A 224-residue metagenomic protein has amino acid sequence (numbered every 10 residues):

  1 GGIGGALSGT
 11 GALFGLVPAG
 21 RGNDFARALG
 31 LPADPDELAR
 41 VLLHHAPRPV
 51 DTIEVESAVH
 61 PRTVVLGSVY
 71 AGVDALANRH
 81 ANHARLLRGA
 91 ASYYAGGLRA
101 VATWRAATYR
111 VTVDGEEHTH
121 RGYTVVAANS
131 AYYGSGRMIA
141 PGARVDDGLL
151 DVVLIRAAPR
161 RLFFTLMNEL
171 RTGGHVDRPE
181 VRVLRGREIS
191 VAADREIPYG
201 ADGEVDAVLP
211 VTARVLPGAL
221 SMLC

Functional and structural regions predicted by a protein language model:
G1-I3: Conserved phosphate/oxyanion-binding catalytic-loop motifs
G5-Y123: Catalytic core of DAGKc-family lipid kinases
S8-G9, N82-A84, P141-R144, N168-T172: Short, solvent-exposed amphipathic alpha-helical segments in soluble enzyme and RNA/protein-processing domains
I53, A77, V125, V152 (+2 more regions): A residue-level signal for conserved active-site and pocket-lining positions in enzyme catalytic cores
Y70, D74, V126-P141, V205: Glycine-rich phosphate/pyrophosphate-binding beta-alpha loops
D74-A77, T119-R121, Y133-G136, R160-F163: Short acidic/glycine-rich loop or secondary-structure boundary segments that cap or lie
A84-Y94, Y133-G136, P141-L162: Gly/Ser/Thr-rich active-site loops/lids in small-molecule metabolic enzymes that frequently grip phosphoryl groups
V113-D114, T119, R144, L154-C224: ATP/nucleoside-binding phosphotransfer catalytic cores, i.e., glycine-rich phosphate-binding loops
